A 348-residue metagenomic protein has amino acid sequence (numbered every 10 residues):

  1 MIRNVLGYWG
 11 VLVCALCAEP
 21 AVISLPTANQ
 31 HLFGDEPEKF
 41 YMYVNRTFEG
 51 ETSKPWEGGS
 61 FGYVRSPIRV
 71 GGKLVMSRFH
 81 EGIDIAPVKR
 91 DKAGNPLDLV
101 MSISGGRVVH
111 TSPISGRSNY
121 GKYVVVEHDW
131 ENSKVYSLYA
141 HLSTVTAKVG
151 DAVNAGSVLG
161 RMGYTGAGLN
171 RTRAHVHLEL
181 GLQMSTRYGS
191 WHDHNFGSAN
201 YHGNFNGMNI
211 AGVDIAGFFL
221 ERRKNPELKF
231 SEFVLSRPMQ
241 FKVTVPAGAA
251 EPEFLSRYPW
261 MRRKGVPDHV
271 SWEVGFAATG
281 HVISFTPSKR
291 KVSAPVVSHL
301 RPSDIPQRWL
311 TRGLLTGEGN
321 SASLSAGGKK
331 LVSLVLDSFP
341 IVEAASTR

Functional and structural regions predicted by a protein language model:
M1-W9: Bacterial N-terminal signal peptides that target proteins for export
R3, V75, G168-N170: A general structural signal for short secondary-structure junctions and capping/turn motifs
W9-V22: Hydrophobic h-region of N-terminal signal peptides that target proteins for export in Gram-negative bacteria
P20-K122, Y164, Y201-T347: Surface-exposed, glycine-biased beta-strand/turn segments
I83-I85, V124-Y139: Short beta-strand-turn/beta-hairpin segments enriched in glycine/proline and small hydrophobics that form edge-strand
V88-R90, G105, P113, D129-E131 (+2 more regions): Solvent-exposed coil/turn segments that connect beta secondary-structure elements in extracytoplasmic/periplasmic
A93-L97, M101, S133-G156: Short histidine-centered loop motifs in beta-beta connectors
R117-E127, H141, D151-P226: Conserved, short, structured surface segments that act as functional micro-motifs
